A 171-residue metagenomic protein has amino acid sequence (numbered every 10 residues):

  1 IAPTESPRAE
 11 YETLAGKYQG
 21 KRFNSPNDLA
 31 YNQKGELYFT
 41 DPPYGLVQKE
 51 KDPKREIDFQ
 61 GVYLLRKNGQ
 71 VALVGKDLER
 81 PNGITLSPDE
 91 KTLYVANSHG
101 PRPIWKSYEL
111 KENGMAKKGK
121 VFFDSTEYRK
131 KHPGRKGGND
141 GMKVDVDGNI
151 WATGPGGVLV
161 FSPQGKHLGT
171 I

Functional and structural regions predicted by a protein language model:
I1, L37-L46, L93-G100, N149-P155 (+1 more regions): Conserved beta-strand positions in repeat-built beta-propeller and related beta-rich domains
I1, Q60-Y63, I104-K106, G157-L159: A short loop-to-beta-strand structural motif that recurs across blades of beta-propeller domains
A2-P53, F59: Asp-box/WD-like beta-propeller blade repeats and closely related beta-sheet repeat scaffolds
P3-S6, S107-M115: Short loop/turn segments immediately following beta-strands, especially the blade-tip and inter-blade linker loops
S6-A9, K67-Q70, E112, Q164-H167: Short coil turn/linker residues within repeat-based beta-strand modules
E10-G16, L73-K76, A116-D124, G169-I171: Beta-propeller fold detector
Q19-L37, E56-G61, L73-V95, S125-P155: Beta-rich, blade/repeat-based domains predominating in secreted/periplasmic proteins but also intracellular
E56-Q60, R102-I104, A116: A detector of repeated loop/turn-to-beta-strand junctions in beta-rich toroidal repeat architectures
